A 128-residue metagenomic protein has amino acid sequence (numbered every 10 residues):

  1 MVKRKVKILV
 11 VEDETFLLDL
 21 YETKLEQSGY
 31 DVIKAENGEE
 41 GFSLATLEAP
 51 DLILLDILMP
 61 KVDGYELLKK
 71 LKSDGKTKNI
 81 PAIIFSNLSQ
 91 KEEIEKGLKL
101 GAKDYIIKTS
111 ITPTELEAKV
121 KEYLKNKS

Functional and structural regions predicted by a protein language model:
E12: Conserved acidic carboxylate
D19-Q27: Charged docking surfaces used in two-component/phosphorelay signaling
K34-S43, G64: Helix N-cap/capping motif at the beta->alpha junctions
S43, Y65-K78: Short amphipathic alpha-helix used as the core "switch/output" element in two-component signaling
E48-L54: Active-site beta3 strand of CheY-like receiver
D56, S86: Active-site residues of response regulator receiver
M59: Receiver (REC) domain active-site loop signature in two-component systems and cognate sites in sensor histidine kinases
